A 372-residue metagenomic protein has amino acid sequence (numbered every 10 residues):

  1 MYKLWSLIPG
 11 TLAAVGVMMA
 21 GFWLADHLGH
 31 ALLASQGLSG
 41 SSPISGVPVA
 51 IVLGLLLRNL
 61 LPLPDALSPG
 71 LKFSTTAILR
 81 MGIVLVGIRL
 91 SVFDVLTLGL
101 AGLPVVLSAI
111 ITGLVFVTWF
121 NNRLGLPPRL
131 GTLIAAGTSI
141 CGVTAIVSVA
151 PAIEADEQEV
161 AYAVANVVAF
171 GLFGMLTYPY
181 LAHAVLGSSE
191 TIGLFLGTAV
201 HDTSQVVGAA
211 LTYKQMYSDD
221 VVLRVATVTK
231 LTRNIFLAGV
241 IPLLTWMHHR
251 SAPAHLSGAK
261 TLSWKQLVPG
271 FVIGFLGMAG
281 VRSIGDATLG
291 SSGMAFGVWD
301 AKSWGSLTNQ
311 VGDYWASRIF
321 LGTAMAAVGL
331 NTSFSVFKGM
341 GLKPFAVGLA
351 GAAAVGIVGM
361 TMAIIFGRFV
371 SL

Functional and structural regions predicted by a protein language model:
Y2-F73, V86-F93, P242-S317, A326-V336 (+1 more regions): Structural signature of multi-pass alpha-helical membrane transport proteins
G10, A14-D26, V47-N59, M81 (+14 more regions): Transmembrane alpha-helical segments of multi-pass membrane transport proteins and ion-pumping complexes
G10-A13, F73-G82, V86-T118, A161-F173 (+4 more regions): Entry/N-cap segments of selected transmembrane alpha helices and their immediately preceding amphipathic helices
H30, L61-L63, L90-V92, R123-L130 (+5 more regions): Juxtamembrane helix-boundary/capping and inter-helix hinge elements in multi-pass membrane proteins
L38-L53, T76, L98-I111, A135-T138 (+3 more regions): Structural signature of hydrophobic alpha-helical transmembrane segments
A50, P62-S68, T97-V105, L130-T132 (+5 more regions): Short alpha-helical transmembrane interface motifs in multi-pass membrane proteins
L126-G174, T191-Q215, A316: Alpha-helical membrane segments and immediately flanking helix-loop junctions that form or couple to the substrate/ion
H183-G193, T198, V207-D220, R224 (+5 more regions): Membrane-interfacial helix-loop connectors
